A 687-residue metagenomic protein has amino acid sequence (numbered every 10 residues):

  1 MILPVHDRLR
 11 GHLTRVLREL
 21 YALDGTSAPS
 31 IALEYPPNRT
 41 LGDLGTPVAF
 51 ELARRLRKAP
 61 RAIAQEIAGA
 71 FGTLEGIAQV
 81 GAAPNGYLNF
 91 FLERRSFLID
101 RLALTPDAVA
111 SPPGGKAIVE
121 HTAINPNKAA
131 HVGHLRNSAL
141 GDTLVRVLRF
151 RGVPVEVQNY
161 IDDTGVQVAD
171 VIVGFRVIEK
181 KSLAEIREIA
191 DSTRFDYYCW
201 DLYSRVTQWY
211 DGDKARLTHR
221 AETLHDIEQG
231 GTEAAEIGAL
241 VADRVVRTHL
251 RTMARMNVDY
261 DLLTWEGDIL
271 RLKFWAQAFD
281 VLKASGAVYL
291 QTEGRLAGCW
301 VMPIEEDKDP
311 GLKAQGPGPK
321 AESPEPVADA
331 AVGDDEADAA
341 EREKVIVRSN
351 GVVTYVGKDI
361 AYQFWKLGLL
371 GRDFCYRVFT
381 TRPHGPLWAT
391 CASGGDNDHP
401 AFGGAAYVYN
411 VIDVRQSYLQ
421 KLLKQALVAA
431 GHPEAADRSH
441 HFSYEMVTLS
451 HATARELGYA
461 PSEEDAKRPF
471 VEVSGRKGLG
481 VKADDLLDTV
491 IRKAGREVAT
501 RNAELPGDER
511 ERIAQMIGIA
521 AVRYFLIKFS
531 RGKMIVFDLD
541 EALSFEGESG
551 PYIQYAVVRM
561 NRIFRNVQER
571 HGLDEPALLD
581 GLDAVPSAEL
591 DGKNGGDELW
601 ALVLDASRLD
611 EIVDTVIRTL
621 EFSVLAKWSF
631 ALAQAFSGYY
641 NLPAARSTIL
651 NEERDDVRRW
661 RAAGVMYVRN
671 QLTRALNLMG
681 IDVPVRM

Functional and structural regions predicted by a protein language model:
M1-L98, S111-K313, K320, P324-M687: Non-catalytic interaction-recognition regions
I99-L104: Short, charged, solvent-exposed linker or helix-capping segments at domain edges/interfaces that act as flexible hinges
